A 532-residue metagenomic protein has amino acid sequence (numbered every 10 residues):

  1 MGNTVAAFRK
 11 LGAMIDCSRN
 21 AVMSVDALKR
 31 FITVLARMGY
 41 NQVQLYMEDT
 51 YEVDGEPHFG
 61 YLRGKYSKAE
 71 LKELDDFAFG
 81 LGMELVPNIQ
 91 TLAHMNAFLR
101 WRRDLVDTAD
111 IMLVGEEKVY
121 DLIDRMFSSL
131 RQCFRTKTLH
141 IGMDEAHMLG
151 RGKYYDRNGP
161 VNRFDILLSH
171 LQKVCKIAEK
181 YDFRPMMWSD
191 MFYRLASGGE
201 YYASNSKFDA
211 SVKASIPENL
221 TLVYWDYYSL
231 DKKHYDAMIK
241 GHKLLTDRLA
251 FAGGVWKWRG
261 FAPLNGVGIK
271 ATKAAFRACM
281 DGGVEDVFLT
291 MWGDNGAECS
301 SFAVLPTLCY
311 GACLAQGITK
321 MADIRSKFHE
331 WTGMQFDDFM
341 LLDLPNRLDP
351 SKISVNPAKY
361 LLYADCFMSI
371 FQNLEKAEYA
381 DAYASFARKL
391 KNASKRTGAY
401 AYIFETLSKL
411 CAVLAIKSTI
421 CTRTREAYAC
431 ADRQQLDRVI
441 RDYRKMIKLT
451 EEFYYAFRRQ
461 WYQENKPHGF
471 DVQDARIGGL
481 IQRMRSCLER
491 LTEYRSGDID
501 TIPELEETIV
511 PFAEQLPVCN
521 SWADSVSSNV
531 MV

Functional and structural regions predicted by a protein language model:
M1-M186, A250-G253, W258, N265 (+2 more regions): Feature activates predominantly on carbohydrate-active enzymes
T33, E73-D76, G82, Y120-S128 (+3 more regions): Substrate-binding groove of N-acetylhexosamine-processing glycoside hydrolases
